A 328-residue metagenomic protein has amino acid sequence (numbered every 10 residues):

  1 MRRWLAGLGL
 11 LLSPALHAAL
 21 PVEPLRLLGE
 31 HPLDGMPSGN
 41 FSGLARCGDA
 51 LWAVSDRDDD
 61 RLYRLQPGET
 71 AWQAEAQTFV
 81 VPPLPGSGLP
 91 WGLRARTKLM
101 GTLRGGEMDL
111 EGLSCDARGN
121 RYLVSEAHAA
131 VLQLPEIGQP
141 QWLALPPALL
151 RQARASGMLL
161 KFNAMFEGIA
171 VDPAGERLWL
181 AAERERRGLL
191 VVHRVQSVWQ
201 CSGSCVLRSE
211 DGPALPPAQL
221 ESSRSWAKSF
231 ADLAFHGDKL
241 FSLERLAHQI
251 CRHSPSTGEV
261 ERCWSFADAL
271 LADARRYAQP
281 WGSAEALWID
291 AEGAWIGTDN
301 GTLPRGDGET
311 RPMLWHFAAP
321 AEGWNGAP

Functional and structural regions predicted by a protein language model:
R2-G7: Sec-dependent signal peptide recognition, specifically the positively charged N-region followed immediately by
S13-A15: N-terminal signal peptide c-region/cleavage motif recognized by signal peptidases
A19-P328: Sequence/structural signature of beta-propeller domains
